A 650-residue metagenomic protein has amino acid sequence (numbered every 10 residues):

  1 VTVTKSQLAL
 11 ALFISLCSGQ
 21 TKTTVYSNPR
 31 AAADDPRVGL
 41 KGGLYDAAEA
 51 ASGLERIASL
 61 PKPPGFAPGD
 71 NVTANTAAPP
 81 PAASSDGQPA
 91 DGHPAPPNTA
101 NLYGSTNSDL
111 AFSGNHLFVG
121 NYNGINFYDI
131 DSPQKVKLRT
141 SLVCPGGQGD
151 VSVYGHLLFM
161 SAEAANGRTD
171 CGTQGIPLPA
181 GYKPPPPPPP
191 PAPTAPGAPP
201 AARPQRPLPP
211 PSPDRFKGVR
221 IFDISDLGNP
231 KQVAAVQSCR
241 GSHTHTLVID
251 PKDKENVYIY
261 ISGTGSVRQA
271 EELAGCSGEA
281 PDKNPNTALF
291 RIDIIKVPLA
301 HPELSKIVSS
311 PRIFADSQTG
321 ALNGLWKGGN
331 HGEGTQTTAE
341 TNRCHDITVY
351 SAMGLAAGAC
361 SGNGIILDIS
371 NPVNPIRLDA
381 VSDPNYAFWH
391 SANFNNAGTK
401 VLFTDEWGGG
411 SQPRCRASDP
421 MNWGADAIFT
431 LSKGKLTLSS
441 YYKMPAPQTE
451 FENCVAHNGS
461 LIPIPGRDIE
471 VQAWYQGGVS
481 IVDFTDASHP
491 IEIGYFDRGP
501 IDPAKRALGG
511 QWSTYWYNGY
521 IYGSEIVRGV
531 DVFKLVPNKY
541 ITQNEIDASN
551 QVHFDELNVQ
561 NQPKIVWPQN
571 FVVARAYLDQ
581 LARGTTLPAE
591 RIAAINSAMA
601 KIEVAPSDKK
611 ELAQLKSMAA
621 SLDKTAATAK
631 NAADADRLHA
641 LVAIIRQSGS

Functional and structural regions predicted by a protein language model:
V1-A9: Bacterial N-terminal signal peptides that target proteins for export
A11-G19: Hydrophobic h-region of N-terminal signal peptides that target proteins for export in Gram-negative bacteria
Q20-L581, S597: Feature marking well-ordered beta-strand scaffolds used for ligand recognition
N544-S650: Soluble extracellular-acting proteins and domains
